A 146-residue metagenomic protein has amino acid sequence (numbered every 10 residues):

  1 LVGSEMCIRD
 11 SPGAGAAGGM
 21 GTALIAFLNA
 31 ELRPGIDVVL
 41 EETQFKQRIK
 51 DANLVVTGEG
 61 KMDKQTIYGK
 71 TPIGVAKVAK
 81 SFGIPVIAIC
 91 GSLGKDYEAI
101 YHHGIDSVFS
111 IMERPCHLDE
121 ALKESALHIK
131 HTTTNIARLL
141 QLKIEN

Functional and structural regions predicted by a protein language model:
L1-I8: Short, small-residue-biased leader/transition segments that mark boundaries at the very start of proteins
G3, G13-A23, G35, G58-G60 (+4 more regions): Glycine-centered flexibility sites
R9-L54, M62-T66: Active-site rim loops that border cofactor/substrate pockets in soluble metabolic enzymes
G15-G19, L40-T43, Q47-K50, K70 (+4 more regions): Conserved active-site and cofactor/substrate-binding residues in soluble primary-metabolism enzymes
A17-I25, R33, D37, I73-A76 (+3 more regions): Predominant activation on well-ordered alpha-helical scaffold segments within soluble catalytic domains
D51-E59, K64-G91: Helical hairpin unit composed of two closely spaced alpha helices linked by a short loop
S92-N146: Internal helix-turn-beta structural module
